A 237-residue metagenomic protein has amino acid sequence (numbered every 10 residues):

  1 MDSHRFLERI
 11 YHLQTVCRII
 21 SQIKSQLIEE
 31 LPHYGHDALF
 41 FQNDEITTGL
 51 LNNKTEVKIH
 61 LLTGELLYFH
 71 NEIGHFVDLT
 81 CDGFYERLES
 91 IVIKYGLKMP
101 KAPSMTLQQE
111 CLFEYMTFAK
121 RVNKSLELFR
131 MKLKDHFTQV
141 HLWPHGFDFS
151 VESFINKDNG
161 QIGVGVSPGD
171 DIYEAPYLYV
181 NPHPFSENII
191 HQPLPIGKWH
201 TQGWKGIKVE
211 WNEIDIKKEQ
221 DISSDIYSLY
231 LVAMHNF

Functional and structural regions predicted by a protein language model:
M1-K58: N-terminal ordered "arm"
I46-T47, T55-V57, G64-Y68, I73-G74: Hydrophobic residues embedded in beta-strands of well-ordered beta-sheets
G49-N53, V57-K58, G83, E110 (+3 more regions): Ser/Thr/Asn(+Pro)-rich, low-complexity disordered segments
K58-E65, D78-G83, F137, N188-H191 (+1 more regions): Extended intrinsically disordered, low-complexity coil regions enriched in Ser, Thr, Gly, Ala and often Pro
E72-L112: Hydrophobic alpha-helical segments and helix pairs
L107-N181: Aromatic/basic-lined ligand-recognition segments that form π-stacking hydrophobic pockets flanked by Lys/Arg to engage
G163-E210: An amphipathic alpha-helical core segment
H191-F237: Long, compositionally biased interface segments
